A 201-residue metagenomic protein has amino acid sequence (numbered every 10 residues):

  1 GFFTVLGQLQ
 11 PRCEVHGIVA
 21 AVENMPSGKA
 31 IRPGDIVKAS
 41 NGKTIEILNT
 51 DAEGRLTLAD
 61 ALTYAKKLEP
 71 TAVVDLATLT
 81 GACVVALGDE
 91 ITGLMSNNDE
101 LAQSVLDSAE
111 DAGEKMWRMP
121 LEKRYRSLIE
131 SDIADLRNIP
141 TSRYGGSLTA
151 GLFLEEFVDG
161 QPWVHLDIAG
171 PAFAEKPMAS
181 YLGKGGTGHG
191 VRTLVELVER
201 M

Functional and structural regions predicted by a protein language model:
G1-M201: A generic structural signal for tightly packed, nonpolar segments enriched in small/aliphatic residues
